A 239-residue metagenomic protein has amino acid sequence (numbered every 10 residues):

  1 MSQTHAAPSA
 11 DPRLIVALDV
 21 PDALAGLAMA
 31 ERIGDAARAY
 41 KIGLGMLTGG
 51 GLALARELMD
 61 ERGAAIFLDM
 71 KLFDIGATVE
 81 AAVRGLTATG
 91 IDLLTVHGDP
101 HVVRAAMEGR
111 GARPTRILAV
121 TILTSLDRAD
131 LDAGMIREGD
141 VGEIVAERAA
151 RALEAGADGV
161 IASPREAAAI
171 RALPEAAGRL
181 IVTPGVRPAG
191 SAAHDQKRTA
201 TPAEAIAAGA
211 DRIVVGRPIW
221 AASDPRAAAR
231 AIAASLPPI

Functional and structural regions predicted by a protein language model:
M1-A28, A168-G178, A193, A200 (+2 more regions): N-terminal amphipathic alpha-helix/helix-capping segment at the start of soluble metabolic enzymes
A10-P12, D74-A168, A172-V182, V186-A193: Conserved anion-binding
I15, R38-K41, F67, D92-T95 (+3 more regions): Conserved beta-strand positions in the central sheet of alpha/beta enzyme cores
A30, A55, V79, V83 (+4 more regions): Generic hydrophobic/aromatic pocket-lining and core-packing "Φ" positions
R32-I33, L58-M59, L86, A106 (+4 more regions): Generic structural signal for hydrophobic
D35, E61, T89, A155 (+1 more regions): Structural motif
A39-L93, P100: Metabolite-binding pocket within alpha/beta catalytic cores that recognizes anionic/polar moieties
T89-V102, R187-P188, D195-A228, I232: Glycine-rich phosphate-binding active-site loops on the catalytic face of alpha/beta enzymes
